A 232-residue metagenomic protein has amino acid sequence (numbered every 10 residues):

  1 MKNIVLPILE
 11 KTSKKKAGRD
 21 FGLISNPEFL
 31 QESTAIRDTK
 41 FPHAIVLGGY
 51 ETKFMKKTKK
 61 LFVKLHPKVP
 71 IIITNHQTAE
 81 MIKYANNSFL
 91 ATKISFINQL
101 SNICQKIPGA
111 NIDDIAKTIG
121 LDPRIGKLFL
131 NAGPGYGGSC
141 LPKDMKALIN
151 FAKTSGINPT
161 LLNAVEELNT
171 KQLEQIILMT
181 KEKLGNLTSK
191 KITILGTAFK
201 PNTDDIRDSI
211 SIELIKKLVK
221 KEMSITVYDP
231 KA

Functional and structural regions predicted by a protein language model:
M1-A232: Structural/interface elements that position substrates and couple domains in central-metabolism enzymes
